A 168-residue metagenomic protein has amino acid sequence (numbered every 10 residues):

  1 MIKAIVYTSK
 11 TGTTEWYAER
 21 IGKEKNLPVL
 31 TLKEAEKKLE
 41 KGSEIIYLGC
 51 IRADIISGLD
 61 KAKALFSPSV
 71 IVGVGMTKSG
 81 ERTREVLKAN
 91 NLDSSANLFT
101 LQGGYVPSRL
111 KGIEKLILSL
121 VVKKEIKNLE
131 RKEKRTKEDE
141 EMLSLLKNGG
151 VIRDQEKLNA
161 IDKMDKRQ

Functional and structural regions predicted by a protein language model:
M1-L65, I71, K163-Q168: N-terminal beta1-alpha1-beta2 submodule of the flavodoxin-like/Rossmannoid cofactor-binding fold
I45, A53-Q168: FMN-binding flavodoxin-like domain, especially the glycine-rich phosphate-binding loop
